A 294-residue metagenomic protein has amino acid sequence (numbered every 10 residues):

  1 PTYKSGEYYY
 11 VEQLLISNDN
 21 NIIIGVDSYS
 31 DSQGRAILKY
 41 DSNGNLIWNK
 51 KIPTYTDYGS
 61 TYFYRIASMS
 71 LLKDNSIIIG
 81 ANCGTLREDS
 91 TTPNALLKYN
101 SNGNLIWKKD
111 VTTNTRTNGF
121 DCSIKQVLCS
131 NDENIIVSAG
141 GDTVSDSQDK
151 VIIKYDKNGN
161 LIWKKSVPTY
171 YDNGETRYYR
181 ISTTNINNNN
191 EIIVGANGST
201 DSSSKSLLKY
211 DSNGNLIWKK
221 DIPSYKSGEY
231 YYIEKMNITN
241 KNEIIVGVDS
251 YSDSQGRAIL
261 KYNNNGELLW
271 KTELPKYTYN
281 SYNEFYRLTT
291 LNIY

Functional and structural regions predicted by a protein language model:
P1-Y294: A sequence-level/structural motif corresponding to short, flexible coil/turn segments enriched in small polar residues
